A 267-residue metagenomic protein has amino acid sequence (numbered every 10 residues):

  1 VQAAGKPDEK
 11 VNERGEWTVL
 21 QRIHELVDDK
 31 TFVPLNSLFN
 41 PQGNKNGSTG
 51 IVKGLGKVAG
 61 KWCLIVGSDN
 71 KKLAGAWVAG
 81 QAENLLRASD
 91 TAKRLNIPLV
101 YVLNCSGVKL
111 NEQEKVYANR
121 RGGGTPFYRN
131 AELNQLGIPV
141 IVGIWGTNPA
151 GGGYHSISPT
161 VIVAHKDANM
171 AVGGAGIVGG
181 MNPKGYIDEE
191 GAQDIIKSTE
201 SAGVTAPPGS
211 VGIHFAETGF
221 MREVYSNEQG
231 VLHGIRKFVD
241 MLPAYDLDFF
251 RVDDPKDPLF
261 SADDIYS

Functional and structural regions predicted by a protein language model:
V1-C63, G67-A74, S201-A206, S210-A216 (+2 more regions): Intrinsically disordered, low-complexity segments enriched in small/flexible residues
K6-E9, L95, N148-A150: Short hydrophobic "helix-edge" motifs at membrane interfaces and signal-peptide entry regions
D8-V11, I97, P159-T160: A generic hydrophobic-helix recognition signal that picks specific residues within alpha-helical hydrophobic
R14-I141: Long, structured ligand/cofactor-binding scaffold of large enzymes
L103-L247: Conserved catalytic cores of soluble enzyme domains, especially glycine-rich substrate-binding beta-alpha loops
